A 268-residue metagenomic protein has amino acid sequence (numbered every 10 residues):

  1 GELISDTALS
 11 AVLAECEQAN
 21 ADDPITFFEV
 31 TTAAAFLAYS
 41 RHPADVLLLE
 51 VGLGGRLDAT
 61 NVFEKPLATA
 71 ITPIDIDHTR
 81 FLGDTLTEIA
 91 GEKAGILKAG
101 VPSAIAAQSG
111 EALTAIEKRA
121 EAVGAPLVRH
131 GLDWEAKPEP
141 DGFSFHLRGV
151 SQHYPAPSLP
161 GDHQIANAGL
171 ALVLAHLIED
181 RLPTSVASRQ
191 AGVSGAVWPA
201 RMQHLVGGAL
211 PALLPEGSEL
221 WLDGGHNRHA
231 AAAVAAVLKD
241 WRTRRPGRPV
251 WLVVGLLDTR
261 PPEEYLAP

Functional and structural regions predicted by a protein language model:
G1-E64, L82, E88: ATP-dependent carboxylate-amine ligase catalytic core
T7, A11-A14, Q18, T87 (+7 more regions): Replace "anionic and nucleotidyl ligands
E17, F36-S40, A94, H176 (+1 more regions): Generic structural signal for well-ordered alpha-helical scaffold segments
A21, S40-R41, E121, S194 (+2 more regions): Residue-level signal for alpha-helix termini/capping positions
D23, V30, H42-V51, P66-P155 (+1 more regions): Acidic, Mg2+-coordinating active-site environments of NTP-dependent enzymes
T26, S103-A106, W221-L222, L252-V253: Short catalytic-loop micro-motif centered on adjacent basic/acidic residues
V30-A34, E111, R260-E264: Short, conserved clusters of charged catalytic residues that mark active-site and nucleotide-handling motifs
V46-L49, L57-A70, I74-D75, E88 (+1 more regions): Nucleotide phosphate-binding/pyrophosphate-handling subdomain across enzymes that bind or process nucleotide phosphates
